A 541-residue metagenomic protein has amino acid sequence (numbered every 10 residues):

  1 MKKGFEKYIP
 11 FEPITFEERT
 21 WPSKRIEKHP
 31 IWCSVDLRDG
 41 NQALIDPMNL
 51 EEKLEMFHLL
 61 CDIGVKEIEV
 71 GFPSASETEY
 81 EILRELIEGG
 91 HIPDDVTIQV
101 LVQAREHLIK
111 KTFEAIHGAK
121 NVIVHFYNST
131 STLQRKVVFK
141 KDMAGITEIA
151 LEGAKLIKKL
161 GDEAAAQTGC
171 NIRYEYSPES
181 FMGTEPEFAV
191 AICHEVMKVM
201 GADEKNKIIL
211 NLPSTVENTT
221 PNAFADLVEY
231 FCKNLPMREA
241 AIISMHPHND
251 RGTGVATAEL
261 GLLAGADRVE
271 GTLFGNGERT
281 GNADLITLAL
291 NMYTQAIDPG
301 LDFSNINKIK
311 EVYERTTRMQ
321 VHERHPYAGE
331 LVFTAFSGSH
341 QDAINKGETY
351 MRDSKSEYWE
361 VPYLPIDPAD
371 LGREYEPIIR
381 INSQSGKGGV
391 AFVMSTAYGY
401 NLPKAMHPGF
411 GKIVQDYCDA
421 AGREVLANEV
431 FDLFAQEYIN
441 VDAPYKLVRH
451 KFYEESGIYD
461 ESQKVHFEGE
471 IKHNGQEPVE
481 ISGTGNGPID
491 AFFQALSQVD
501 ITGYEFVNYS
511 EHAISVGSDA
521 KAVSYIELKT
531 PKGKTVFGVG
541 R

Functional and structural regions predicted by a protein language model:
M1-E106, R373, P377-I381, S385-K387 (+1 more regions): N-terminal capping/small domains of soluble enzymes
M1-R38, A296-Q476, E480-S482, S518-K521: A mid-to-C-terminal "edge-of-domain" accessory segment
K3, Y8, W32, M48-E67 (+5 more regions): Alpha/beta enzyme core
D39, A43-L44, P73-E77, S131-L133 (+5 more regions): Short, small-residue-enriched loops and turns at beta-alpha junctions that line or gate enzyme active sites
Q134-R135, L212-S214, I242, E270-E278 (+5 more regions): Short beta-alpha connecting loops at secondary-structure transitions that line or flank enzyme active sites
V216-D353: Catalytic alpha/beta core domains of metabolic enzymes, predominantly
F467-I471, A513-G540: Positively charged, aromatic-enriched nucleic acid-contacting surfaces
N486-Y504: A short, contiguous, amphipathic alpha-helix enriched in charged residues
